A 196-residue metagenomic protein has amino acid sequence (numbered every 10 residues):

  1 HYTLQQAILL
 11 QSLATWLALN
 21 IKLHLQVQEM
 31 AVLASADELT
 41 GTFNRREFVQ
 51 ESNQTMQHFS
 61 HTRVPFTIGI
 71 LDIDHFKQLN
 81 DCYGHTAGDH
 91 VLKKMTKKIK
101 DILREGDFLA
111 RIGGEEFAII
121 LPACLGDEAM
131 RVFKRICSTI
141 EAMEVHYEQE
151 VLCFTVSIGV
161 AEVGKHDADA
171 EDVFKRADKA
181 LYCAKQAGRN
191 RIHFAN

Functional and structural regions predicted by a protein language model:
Y2-K22: Amphipathic alpha-helical "output/dimerization" segments
M30, F48-T55, F117-A118: Hydrophobic scaffolding residues in well-structured cytosolic catalytic/regulatory domains that bind or process
A31-Q50, L71-H85, K93: Conserved nucleotide-binding and Mg2+-coordinating catalytic segments in signaling enzymes
E51-Y83, I99, A110: Active-site-proximal structural segments of metal-dependent nucleotidyl cyclase/transferase enzymes
K77, L92, K98-K100, A110 (+2 more regions): Short beta-strand->loop micro-motif that forms the acidic, two-metal-ion catalytic signature in nucleotide-processing
A87-F108, E116, R135, I140: Active-site-proximal alpha-helical element of nucleotidyl cyclase-like catalytic domains and analogous helices
F108-R111, L152: A short pre-motif secondary-structure segment
M130, K134, E148, V163-A195: Catalytic-core segments of nucleotide cyclases and related cyclic-nucleotide turnover enzymes
